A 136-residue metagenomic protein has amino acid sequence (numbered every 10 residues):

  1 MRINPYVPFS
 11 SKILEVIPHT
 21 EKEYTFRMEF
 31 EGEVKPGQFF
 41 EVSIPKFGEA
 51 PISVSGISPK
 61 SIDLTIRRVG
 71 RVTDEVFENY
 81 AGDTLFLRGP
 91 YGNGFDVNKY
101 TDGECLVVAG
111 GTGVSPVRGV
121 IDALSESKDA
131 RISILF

Functional and structural regions predicted by a protein language model:
R2-D83: Ferredoxin-reductase
R71-F136: FNR/FR-type flavoprotein reductase catalytic core
